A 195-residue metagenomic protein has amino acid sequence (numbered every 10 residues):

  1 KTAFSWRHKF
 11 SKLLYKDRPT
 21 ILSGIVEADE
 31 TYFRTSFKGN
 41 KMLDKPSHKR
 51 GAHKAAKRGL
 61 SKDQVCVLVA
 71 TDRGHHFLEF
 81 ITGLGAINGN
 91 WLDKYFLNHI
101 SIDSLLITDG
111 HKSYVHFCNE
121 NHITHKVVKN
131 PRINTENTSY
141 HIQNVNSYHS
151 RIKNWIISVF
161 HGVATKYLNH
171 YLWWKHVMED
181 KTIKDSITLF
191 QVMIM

Functional and structural regions predicted by a protein language model:
K1-M195: Residue-level recognition of single "structural anchor" positions that define or cap local secondary structure
